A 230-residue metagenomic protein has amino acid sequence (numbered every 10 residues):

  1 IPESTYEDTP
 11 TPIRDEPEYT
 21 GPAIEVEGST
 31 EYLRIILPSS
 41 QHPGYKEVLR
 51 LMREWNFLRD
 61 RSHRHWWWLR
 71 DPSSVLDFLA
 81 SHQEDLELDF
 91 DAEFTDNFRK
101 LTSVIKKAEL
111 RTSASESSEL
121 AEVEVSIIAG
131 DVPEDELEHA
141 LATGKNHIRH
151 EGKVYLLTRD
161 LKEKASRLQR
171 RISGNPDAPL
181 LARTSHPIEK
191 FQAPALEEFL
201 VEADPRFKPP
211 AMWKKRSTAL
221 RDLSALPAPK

Functional and structural regions predicted by a protein language model:
I1-A219: Accessory nucleic-acid engagement/destabilization modules that flank
T218-K230: Conserved pre-motif I regulatory segment
